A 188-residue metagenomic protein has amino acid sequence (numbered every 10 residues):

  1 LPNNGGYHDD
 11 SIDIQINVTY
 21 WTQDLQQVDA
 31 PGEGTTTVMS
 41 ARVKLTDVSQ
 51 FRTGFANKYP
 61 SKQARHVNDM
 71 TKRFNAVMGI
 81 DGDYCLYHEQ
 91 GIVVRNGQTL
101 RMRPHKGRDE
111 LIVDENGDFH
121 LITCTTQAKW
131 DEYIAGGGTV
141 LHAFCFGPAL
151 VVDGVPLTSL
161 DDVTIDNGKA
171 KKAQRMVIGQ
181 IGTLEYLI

Functional and structural regions predicted by a protein language model:
L1-E110, D118-I122: Zymogen propeptides
P31-G34, L141, K169: Sterically constrained small-residue positions within well-ordered secondary structures of folded domains
M39, V77-M78, P148, M176 (+1 more regions): A broad, low-specificity signal marking well-ordered, structured residues that form hydrophobic/aromatic
S61-A64, F144, G168, K172: Electropositive phosphate-/nucleotide-binding environments in soluble metabolic enzymes
D83-D162, N167: Active-site-adjacent helix-turn-beta-strand microarchitecture at beta-sheet edges that either contains or buttresses
V113-D114, G179-I181: Short beta-strand-to-turn element immediately C-terminal to the catalytic PLP-Schiff-base lysine in fold type I
K172-G179: Mid-to-C-terminal functional-domain signal that highlights helix-capping/loop sites within ligand-binding modules
Q180-I188: Short acidic, glycine-rich surface-loop motifs adjacent to enzyme active sites
